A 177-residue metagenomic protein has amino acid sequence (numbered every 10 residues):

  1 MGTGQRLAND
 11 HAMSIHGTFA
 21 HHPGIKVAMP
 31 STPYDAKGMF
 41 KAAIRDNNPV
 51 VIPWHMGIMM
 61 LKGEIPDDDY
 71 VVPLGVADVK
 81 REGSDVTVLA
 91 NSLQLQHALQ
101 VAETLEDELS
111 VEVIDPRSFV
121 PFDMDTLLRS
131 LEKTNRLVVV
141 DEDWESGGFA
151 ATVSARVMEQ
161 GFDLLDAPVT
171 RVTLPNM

Functional and structural regions predicted by a protein language model:
M1-D46, L174: Conserved thiamine diphosphate
G4, M56-M177: Thiamine diphosphate
H22, D46-N47, E108, T134: Acidic-histidine catalytic/liganding microenvironments
N48-P49, D85: Short, surface-exposed beta-edge/turn micro-motifs
